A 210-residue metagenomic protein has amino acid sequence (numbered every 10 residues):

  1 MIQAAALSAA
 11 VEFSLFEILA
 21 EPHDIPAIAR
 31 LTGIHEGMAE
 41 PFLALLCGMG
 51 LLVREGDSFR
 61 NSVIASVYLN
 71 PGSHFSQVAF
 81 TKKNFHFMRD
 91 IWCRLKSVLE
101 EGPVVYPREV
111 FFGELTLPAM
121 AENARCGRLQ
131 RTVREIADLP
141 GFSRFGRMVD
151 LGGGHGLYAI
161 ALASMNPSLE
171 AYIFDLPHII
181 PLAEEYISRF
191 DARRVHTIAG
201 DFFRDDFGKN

Functional and structural regions predicted by a protein language model:
M1-E12, E17-I18, L31, E40-G146: Conserved Class I S-adenosyl-L-methionine-dependent methyltransferase catalytic core
I25-T32: A short acidic, leucine-rich amphipathic alpha-helix
R144-G154: Conserved class I S-adenosyl-L-methionine
H155-P167: Conserved SAM-binding loop of SAM-dependent methyltransferases across substrates and taxa, primarily the Class I
E170-D175: Conserved SAM-binding motif I beta-strand of class I
A183-E184: Conserved SAM-binding loop
D191-F202: Conserved SAM-binding strand-loop segment of SAM-dependent methyltransferases
R204-K209: Short conserved loop adjoining the S-adenosyl-L-methionine
